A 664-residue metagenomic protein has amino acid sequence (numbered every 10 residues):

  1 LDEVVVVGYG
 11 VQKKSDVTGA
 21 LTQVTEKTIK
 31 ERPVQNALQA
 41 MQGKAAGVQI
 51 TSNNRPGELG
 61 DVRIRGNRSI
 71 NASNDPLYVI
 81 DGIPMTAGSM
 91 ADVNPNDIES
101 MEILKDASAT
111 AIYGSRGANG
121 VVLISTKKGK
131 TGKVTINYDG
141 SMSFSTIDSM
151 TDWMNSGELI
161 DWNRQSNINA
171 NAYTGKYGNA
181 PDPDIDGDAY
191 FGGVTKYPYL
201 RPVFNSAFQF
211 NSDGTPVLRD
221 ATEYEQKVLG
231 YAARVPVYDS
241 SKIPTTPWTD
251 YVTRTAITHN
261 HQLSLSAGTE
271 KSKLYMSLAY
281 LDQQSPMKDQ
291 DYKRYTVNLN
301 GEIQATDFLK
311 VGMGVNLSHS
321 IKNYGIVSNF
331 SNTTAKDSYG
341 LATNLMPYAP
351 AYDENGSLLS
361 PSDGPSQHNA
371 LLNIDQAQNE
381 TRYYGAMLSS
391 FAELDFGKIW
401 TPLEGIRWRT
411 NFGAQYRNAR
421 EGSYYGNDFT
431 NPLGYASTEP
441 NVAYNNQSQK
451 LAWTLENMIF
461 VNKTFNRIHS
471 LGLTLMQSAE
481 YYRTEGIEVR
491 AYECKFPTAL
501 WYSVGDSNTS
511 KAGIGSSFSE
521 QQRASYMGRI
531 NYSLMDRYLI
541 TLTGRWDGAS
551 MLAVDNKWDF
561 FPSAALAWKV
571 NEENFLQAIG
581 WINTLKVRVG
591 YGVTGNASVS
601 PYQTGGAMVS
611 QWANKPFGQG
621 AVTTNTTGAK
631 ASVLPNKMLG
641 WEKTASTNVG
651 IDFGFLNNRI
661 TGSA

Functional and structural regions predicted by a protein language model:
L1-Q284, K288-N298, K310-G312, L359 (+1 more regions): Short, small/polar-rich motifs associated with maturation and membrane association, primarily at protein termini
D2-E3, I29-V34, L38, R55 (+9 more regions): Extracellular/periplasmic, surface-exposed regions of secreted and cell-surface proteins
R164, M346-A349: Generic structural signal for well-ordered, non-transmembrane alpha-helical segments in soluble/cytosolic regions
Y324: Polysaccharide-binding surfaces and accessory modules of carbohydrate-active proteins
